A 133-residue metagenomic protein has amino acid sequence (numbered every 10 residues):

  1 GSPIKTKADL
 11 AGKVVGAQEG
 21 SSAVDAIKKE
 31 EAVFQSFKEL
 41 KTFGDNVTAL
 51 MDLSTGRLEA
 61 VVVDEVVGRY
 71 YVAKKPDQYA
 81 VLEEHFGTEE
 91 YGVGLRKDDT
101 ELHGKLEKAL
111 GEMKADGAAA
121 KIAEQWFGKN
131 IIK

Functional and structural regions predicted by a protein language model:
G1-V15: Flexible hinge/capping segments at coil-to-helix
A8-A11, K29, K41, N46-V62 (+2 more regions): Short helices/loops that flank or line small-molecule/ion binding pockets
V14-A17, V61, G94: Short, well-ordered beta-strand segments
Q18-S21, D45-N46, V62-R69, D116: Beta->alpha turn/N-cap motifs
A23, L110-W126: Periplasmic-binding protein-like
A23-T42, V72-P76: Ligand-binding cleft/hinge of the Venus flytrap
E65, R69-G111, F127-K133: Periplasmic-binding protein-like
